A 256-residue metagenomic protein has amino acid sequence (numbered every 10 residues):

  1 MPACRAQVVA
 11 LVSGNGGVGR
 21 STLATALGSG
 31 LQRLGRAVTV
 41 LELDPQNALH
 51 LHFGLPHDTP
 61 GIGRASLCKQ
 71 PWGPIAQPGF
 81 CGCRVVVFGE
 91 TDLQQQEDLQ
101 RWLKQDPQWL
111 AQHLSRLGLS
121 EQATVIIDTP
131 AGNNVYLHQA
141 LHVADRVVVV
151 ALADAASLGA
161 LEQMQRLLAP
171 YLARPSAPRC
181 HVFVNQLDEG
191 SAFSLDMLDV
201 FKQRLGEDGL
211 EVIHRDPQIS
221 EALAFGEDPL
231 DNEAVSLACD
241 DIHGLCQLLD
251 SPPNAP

Functional and structural regions predicted by a protein language model:
M1-A6, R174-P256: C-terminal lobe/tail of nucleotide-utilizing enzymes
C4-P45: Walker A/P-loop phosphate-binding motif and the immediately C-terminal alpha-helix
A26, G30, H52, Q139: Active-site signature of alpha/beta-hydrolase-fold catalytic machinery across serine- and Asp/Cys-nucleophile hydrolases
G30-L34, R116, L167-P170, L248 (+1 more regions): Active-site catalytic microenvironments for nucleophilic, acid-base chemistry
L34, T39, L119-S120, T124-H214: Conserved catalytic-core segment of NTP-binding enzymes
A37, L43-A123, A224: P-loop/Walker-type NTP enzyme "switch/lid" segment
L55-P60, L167-L168, L198-V200, E227-L230: Short, hinge-like loop/turn segments at secondary-structure boundaries
